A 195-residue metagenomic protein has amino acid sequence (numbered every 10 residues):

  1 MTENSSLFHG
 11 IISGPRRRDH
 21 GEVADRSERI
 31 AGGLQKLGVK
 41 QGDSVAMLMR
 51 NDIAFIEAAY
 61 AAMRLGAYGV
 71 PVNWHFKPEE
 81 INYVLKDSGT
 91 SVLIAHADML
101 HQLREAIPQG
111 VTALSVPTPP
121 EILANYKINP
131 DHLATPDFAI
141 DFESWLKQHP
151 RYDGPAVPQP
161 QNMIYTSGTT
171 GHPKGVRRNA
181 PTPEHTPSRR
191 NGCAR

Functional and structural regions predicted by a protein language model:
M1, V23, S27, L34 (+7 more regions): Adenylate-forming
N4, R16, Q159: Flexible coil/turn residues that form the inter-helical turn or adjacent wing/linker of helix-turn-helix
L7-D52, I56, Y60, K77-N82: Conserved AMP-binding/adenylate-forming core of the ANL superfamily
D19-G21, Q161-S188: Conserved AMP-binding A3 loop
E28-G32, R50, G89, D98 (+1 more regions): Solvent-exposed alpha-helix faces
K36-L37, R64-Q148, P155: Structural core segment of the AMP-binding/adenylate-forming
M47, R190-R195: Conserved AMP-binding loop of ANL adenylate-forming enzymes
N51, L133-Y165, H172, R195: Conserved pre-ATP/AMP-binding loop-to-beta segment of ANL
